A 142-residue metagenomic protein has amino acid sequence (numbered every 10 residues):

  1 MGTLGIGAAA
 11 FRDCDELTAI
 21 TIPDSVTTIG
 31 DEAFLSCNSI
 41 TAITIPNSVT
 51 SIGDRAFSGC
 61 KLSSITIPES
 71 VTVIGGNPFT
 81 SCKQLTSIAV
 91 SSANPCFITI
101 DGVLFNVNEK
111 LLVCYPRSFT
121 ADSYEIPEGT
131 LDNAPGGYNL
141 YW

Functional and structural regions predicted by a protein language model:
M1-G5, C14-T28, C37-S51, C60-V73 (+3 more regions): Structural signature of tandem-repeat unit edges
